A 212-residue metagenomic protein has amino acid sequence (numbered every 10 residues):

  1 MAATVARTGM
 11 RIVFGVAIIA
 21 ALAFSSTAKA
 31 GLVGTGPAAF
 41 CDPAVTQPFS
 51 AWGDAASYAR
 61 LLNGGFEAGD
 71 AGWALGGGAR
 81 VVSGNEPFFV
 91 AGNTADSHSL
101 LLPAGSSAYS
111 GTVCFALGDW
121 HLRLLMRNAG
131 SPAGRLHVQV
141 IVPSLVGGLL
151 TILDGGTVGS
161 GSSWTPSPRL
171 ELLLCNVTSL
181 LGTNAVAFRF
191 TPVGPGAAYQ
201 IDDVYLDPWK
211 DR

Functional and structural regions predicted by a protein language model:
I19-A28: C-terminal segment of classical bacterial N-terminal signal peptides
L32-A38, A44, P48-S50, A59-H98: Extracellular glycan-recognition surfaces and repeat-rich motifs
F66, W120-N128, N184-P192: Extracellular beta-strand-rich recognition modules
L75, P103, F115-G118, R127-R135 (+1 more regions): Extended, low-complexity, turn-rich repeat/linker tracts enriched in Gly/Pro/Ser/Thr and Asp/Glu that occur
A95-D119: Short beta-strands within extracellular/lumenal beta-sheet-rich domains
G111-L122, A129, S179-G182: Extracellular/lumenal carbohydrate-interaction signature centered on repeated Trp-anchored short motifs
L145-T183, V193-Y199: Extracellular carbohydrate recognition and processing domains and analogous Trp-centered ligand-binding platforms
V193-D211: Extracellular carbohydrate recognition
